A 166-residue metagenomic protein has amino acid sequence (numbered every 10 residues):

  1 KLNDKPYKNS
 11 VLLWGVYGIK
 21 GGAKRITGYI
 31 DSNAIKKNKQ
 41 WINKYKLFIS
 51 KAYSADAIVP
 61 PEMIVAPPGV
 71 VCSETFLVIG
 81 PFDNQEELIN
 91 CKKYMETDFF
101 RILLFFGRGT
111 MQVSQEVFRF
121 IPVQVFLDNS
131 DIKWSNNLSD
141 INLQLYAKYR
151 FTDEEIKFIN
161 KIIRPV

Functional and structural regions predicted by a protein language model:
K1-I132, A147, K161-V166: Polybasic, glycine- and aromatic-enriched phosphate-binding surface used to engage nucleic acids
W134-L138: Short acidic alpha-helix initiation/capping motifs at coil-to-helix transition points, especially at protein N-termini
N142, D153, I163-V166: Accessory terminal regions of nucleic-acid processing enzymes
Q144-I156: Short acidic, low-complexity intrinsically disordered linear motifs used for protein-protein interactions
